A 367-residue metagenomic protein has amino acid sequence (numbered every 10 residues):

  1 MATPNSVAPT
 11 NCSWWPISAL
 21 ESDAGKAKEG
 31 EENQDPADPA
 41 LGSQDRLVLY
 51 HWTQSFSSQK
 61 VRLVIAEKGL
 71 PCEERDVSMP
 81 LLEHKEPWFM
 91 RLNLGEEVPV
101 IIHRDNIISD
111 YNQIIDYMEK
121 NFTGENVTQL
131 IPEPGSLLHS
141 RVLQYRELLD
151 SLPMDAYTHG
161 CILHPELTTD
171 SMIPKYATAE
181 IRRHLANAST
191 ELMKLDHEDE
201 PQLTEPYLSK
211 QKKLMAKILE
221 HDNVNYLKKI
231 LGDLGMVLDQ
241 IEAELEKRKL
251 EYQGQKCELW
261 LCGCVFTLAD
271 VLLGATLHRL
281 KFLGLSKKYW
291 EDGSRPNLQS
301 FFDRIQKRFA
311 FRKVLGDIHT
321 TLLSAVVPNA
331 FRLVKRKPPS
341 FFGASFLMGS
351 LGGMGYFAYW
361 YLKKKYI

Functional and structural regions predicted by a protein language model:
A2-S209, K247, E251-Y252, G343-I367: GST-like domain detector, emphasizing the conserved glutathione-binding G-site in the N-terminal thioredoxin-like
M79-L82, G254-V265, I318-L323: Short amphipathic alpha-helical segments embedded in low-complexity Lys/Glu-rich regions
Y117, Y145-L148, G274, D317-T321: Short acidic/histidine-centered micro-motifs embedded in hydrophobic/aromatic stretches that mark compact functional
Q144, L152-D303: GST-like fold's C-terminal all-alpha helical module
Q255, R336-P339, I367: Flexible extramembrane linkers and terminal tails adjacent to transmembrane helices in organellar membrane proteins
F302-R336: Juxtamembrane amphipathic/hinge helix adjacent to a transmembrane helix
L333-L347: Membrane-penetrating hydrophobic segments
